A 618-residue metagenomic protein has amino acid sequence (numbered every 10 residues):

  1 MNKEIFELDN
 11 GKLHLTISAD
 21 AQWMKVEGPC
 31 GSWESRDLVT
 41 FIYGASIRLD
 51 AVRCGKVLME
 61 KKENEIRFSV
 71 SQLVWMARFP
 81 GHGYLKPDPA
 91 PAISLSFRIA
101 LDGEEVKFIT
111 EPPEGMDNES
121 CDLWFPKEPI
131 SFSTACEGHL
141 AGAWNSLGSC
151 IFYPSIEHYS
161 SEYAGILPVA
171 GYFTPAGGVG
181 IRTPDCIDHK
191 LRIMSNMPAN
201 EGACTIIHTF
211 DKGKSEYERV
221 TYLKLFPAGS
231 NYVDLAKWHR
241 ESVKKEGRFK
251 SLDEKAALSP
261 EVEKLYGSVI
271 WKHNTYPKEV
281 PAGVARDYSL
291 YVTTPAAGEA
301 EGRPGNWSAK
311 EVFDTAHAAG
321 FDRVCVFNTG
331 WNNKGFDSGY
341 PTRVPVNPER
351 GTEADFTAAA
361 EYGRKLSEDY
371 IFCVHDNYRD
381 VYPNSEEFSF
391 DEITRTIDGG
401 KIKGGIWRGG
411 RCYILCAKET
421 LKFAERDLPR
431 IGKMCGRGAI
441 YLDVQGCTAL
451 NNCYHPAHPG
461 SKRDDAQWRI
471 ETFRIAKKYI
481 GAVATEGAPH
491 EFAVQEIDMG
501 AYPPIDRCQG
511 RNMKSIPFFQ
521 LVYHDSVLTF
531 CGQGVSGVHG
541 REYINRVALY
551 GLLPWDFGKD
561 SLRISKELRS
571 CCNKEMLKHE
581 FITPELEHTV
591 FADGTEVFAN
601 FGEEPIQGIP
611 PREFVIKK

Functional and structural regions predicted by a protein language model:
E4-K334, S338, P345-R350, Y362 (+3 more regions): Carbohydrate-recognition beta-sandwich/jelly-roll modules in extracellular/periplasmic carbohydrate-active proteins
N10-G11, I17-P29, P175, P184 (+6 more regions): Active-site-proximal substrate-binding groove within the catalytic cores of carbohydrate-active enzymes
E119-C121, G335-V344, P383-F388, L450-A457 (+1 more regions): A short acidic (Asp/Glu
A309-D314, F356-A360, L428-P429, R469-F473: Generic structural signal for well-ordered alpha-helices, preferentially at hydrophobic/aromatic core positions
D322-F327, D369-C373, G438-I440, I480-V483 (+1 more regions): Beta-sheet entry/capping signal
G330-N332, D376-Y382, G446-T448, P489-E491: Active-site-proximal loop/turn and secondary-structure-junction residues that shape catalytic pockets, frequently
D369-L421: Substrate-binding/active-site clefts of carbohydrate-active enzymes
